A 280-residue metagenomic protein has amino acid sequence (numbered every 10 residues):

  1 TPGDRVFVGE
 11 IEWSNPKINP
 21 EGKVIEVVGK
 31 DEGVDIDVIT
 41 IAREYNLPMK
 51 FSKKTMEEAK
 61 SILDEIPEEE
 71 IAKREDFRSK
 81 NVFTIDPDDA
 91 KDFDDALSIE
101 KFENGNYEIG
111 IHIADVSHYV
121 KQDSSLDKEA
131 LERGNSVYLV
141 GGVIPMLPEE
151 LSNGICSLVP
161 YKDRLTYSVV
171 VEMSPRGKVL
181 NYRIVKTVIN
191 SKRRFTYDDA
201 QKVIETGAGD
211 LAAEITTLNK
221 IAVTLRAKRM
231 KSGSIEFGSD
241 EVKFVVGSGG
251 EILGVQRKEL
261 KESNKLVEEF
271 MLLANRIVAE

Functional and structural regions predicted by a protein language model:
P2, F7, E12-P16, K30 (+3 more regions): Electropositive polyanion-binding surfaces
P20-I25: Short beta-strand-centered aromatic/proline hotspots
